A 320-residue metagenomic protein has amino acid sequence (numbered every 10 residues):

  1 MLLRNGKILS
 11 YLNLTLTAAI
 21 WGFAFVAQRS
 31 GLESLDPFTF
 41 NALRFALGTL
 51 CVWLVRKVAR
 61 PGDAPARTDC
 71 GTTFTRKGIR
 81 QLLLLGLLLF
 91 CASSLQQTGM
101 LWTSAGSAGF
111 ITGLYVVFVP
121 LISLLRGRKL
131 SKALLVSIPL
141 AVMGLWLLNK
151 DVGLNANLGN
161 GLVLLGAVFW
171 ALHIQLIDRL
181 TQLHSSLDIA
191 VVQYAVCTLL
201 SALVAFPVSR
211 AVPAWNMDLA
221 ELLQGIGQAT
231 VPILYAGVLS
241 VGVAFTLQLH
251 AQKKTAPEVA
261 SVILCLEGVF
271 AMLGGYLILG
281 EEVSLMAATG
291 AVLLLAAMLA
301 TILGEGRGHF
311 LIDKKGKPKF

Functional and structural regions predicted by a protein language model:
M1-A42, L87, C91, L95 (+3 more regions): Glycine-/small-residue-enriched transmembrane alpha-helix faces in small-molecule transporters and effluxers
L3, F45-A46, W53-L54, V58 (+2 more regions): C-terminal-most transmembrane helix of multi-pass membrane proteins
I8-N13, T39-L54, V58, L134-L140 (+3 more regions): Hydrophobic alpha-helical transmembrane segments of multi-pass integral membrane proteins, especially transporters
L9-T17, P65-Q96, L158-G166, W215-V243 (+1 more regions): Loop-to-transmembrane-helix transition segments
A18, L43, A108-L114, I177-L199 (+1 more regions): Helix-helix packing/entry segments at the starts of transmembrane helices
A24-F25, W53-T112, L147, G237-T255: Specific transmembrane alpha-helical segments of multi-pass solute transporters/efflux pumps, especially DMT/EamA
T39-L50, Q97-R128, K132, G166 (+1 more regions): Specific alpha-helical transmembrane segments that line the substrate/conduction pathway and gating interfaces
V52, L130-K150, A167-W170, S201 (+1 more regions): Hydrophobic transmembrane alpha-helices of multi-pass small-molecule transport proteins
